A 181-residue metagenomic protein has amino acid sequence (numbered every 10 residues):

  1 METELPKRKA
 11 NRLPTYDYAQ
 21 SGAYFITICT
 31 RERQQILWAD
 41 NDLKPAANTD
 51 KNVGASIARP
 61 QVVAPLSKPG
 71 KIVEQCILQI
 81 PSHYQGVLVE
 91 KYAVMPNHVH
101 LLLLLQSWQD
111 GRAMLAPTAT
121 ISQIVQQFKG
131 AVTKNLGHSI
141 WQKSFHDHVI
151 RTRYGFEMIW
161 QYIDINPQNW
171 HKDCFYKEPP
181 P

Functional and structural regions predicted by a protein language model:
M1-P181: Short catalytic/metal-binding and nucleic-acid-binding patches
